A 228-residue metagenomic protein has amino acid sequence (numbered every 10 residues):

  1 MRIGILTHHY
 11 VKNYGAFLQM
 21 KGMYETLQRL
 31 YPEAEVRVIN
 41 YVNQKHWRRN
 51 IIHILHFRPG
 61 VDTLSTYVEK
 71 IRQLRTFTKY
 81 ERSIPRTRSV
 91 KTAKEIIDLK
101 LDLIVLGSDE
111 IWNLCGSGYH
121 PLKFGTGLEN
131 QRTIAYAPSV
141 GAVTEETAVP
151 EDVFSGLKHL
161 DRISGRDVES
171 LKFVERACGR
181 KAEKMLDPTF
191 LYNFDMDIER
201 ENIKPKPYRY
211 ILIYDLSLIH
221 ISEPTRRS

Functional and structural regions predicted by a protein language model:
I3-Y14, L18-S155: Aromatic- and Gly/Pro-rich donor/ligand-binding loops that form nucleotide- or phosphate-bearing donor binding pockets
T87-L101, W112, A137-R209, D215-L216: A nucleotide-sugar donor-handling region in carbohydrate enzymes
I219-S228: Single conserved hydrophobic/aromatic residue that forms the stacking wall/gate of nucleotide- or nucleobase-binding
